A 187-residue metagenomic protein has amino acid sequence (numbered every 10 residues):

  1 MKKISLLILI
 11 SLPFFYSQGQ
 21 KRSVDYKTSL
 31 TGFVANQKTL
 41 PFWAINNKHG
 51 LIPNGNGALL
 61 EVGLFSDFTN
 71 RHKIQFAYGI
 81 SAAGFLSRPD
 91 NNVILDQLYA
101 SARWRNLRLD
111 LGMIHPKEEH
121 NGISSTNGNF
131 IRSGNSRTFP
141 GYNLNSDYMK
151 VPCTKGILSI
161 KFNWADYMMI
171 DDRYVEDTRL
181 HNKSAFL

Functional and structural regions predicted by a protein language model:
M1-S23: Bacterial Sec-dependent N-terminal signal peptides
Q20-D25, D67-A77, R103-N106, K150-I160: Short loop/turn motifs that connect adjacent beta-strands in outer-membrane beta-barrel proteins
Q20-N70, P152: Outer-membrane beta-barrel initiation region
L30, A44-H49, I74-R88, L111 (+2 more regions): Transmembrane beta-strand segments that form the barrel wall of outer-membrane beta-barrel proteins
P53-L59, D90-L95, N135-F139, E176-N182: Transmembrane beta-barrel outer-membrane domains
L60-F68, L98-A102, L111, Y142-Y148 (+1 more regions): Residues on the lipid-exposed face of transmembrane beta-strands in outer-membrane beta-barrel proteins
H72-A102, K117-G134, D172: Surface-exposed loop and membrane-interface regions of Gram-negative outer-membrane beta-barrel proteins
K117-L187: Internal, well-ordered domain-core segments that constitute the primary functional module of diverse proteins
